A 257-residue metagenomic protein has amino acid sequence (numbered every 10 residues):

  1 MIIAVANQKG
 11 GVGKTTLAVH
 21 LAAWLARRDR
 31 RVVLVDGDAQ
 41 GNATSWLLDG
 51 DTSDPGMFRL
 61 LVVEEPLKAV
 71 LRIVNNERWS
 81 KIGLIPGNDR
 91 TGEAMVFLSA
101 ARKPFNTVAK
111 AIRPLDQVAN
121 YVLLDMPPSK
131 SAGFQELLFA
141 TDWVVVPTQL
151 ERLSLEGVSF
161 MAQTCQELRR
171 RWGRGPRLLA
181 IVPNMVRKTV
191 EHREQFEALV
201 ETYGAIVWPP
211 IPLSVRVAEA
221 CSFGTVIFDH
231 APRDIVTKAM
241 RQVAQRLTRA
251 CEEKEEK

Functional and structural regions predicted by a protein language model:
M1-K257: P-loop NTP-binding core
